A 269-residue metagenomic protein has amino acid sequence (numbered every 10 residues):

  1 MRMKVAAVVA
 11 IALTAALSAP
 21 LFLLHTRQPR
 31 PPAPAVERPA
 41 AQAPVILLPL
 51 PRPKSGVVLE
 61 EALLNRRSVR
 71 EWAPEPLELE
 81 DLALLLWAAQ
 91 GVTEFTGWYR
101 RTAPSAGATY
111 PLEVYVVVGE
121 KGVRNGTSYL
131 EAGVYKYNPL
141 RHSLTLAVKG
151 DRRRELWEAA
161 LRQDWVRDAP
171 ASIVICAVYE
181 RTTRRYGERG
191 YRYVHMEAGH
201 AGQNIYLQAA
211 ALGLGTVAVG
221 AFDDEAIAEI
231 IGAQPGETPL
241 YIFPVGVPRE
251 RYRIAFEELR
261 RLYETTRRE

Functional and structural regions predicted by a protein language model:
M1-A6: Positively charged n-region of N-terminal signal peptides that target proteins for export
A7, I11, A16-A169, R253-I254 (+1 more regions): N-terminal amphipathic, basic helical "cap/leader" segment at the start of enzyme domains
R66, L85, V114, A171-T182 (+1 more regions): Small-aliphatic-rich amphipathic alpha-helix that forms the alpha element of a beta-alpha
Q90, G119-K121, P139-L140, C176-E180 (+2 more regions): Solvent-exposed coil/turn segments that connect beta secondary-structure elements in extracytoplasmic/periplasmic
V134, S172, I242-P244: Conserved hydrophobic/aromatic beta-strand scaffold that supports enzyme active sites
D168-P170, E237-T238: Short coil/turn connectors at secondary-structure junctions
G232-A255: A glycine-rich helix N-cap at a beta->alpha junction
